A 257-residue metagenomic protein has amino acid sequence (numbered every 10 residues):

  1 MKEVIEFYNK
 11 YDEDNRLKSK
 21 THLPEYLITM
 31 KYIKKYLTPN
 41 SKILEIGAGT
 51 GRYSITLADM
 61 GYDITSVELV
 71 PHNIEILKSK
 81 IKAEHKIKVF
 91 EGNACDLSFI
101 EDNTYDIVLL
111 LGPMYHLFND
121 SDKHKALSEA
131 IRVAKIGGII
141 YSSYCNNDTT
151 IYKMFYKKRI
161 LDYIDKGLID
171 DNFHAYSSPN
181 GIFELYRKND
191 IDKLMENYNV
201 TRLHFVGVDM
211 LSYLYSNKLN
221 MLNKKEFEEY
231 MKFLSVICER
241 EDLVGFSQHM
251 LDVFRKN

Functional and structural regions predicted by a protein language model:
M1-P39, R52, T56: Conserved class I S-adenosyl-L-methionine
R52-D96: Class I SAM-dependent methyltransferase SAM/SAH-binding core
S98-V108: A short acidic, Gly/Pro-enriched loop at the edge of an enzyme's catalytic core that lines a small-molecule cofactor
I107-S121: A short SAM/SAH-binding and catalytic strip from SAM-dependent methyltransferases
H124-I136: A short glycine-rich, Lys/Arg-flanked "PGG" loop and its adjoining helix->strand segment in the class I
I140-L168: Conserved class I S-adenosyl-L-methionine
I182-N199, F205: Short alpha-helix
L203-N257: A C-terminal cap/extension of S-adenosyl-L-methionine-dependent methyltransferases that defines the acceptor-substrate
